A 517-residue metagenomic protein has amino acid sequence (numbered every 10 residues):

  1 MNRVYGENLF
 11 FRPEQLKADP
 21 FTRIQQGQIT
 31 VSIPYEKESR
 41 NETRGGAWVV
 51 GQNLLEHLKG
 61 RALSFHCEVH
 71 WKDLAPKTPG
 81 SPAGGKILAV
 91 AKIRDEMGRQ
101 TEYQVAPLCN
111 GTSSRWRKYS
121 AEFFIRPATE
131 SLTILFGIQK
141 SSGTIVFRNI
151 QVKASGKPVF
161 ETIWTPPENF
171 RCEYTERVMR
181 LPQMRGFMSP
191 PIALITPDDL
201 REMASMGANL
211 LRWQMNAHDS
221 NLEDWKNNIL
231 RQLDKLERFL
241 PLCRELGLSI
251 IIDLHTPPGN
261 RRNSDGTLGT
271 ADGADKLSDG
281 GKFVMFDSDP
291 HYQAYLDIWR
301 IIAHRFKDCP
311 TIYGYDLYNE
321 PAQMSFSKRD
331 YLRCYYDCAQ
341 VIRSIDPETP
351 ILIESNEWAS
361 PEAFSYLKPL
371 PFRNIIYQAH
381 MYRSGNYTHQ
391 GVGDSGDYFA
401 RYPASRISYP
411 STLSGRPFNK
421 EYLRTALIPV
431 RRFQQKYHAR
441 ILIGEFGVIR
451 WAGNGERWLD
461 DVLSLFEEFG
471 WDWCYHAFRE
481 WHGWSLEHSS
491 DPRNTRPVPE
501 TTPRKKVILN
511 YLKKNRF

Functional and structural regions predicted by a protein language model:
M1-C172: Extracellular and organelle-lumenal recognition/adhesion modules and their flexible linkers in secreted
C67-W71, I93-D95, I125, I138 (+5 more regions): Short beta-strand segments enriched in hydrophobic/aromatic residues within well-folded beta-rich domains
L74-T78, N221-D224, M324-S327, R450-G453: A generic structural signal for short coil/turn motifs at secondary-structure boundaries
F160-P350, S355-A363, F372-N374, H482 (+1 more regions): Active-site mouth of glycoside hydrolases
I163-N169, L277, G453-F517: Aromatic-rich peripheral "rim/lid" segments of glycoside hydrolase catalytic domains that contact and position glycan
K226-I229, D265-G269, Y366-L367, R457-L459 (+1 more regions): Short low-complexity, flexible loop/linker segments enriched in glycine and/or proline with clustered acidic
I250-I252, I441, W473: Hydrophobic beta-strand scaffold residues
D297-R300, H304-K307, T311-G314, E320-W471 (+3 more regions): Extracellular glycoside hydrolase catalytic/binding regions
